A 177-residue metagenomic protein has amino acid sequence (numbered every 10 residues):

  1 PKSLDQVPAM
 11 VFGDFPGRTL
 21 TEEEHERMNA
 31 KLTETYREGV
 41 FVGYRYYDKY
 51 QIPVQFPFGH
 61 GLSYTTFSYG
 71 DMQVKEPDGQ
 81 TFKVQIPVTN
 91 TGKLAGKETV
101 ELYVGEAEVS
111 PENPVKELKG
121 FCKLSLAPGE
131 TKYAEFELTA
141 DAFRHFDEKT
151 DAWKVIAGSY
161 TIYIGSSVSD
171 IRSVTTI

Functional and structural regions predicted by a protein language model:
P1-K97, Y103, P128, I156-G165 (+1 more regions): Secreted, periplasmic, or luminal enzymes acting at the cell surface/secretory milieu
D14-T19, F121-L124, F136-L138, S169-T176: Low-complexity, flexible helical/coil segments
V54, G96-E98, S110-E112, R144-F146 (+1 more regions): Short acidic, gly/pro-rich beta-turn/loop elements at beta-sheet edges and active-site/ligand-binding grooves
K93-S110, K116-L118: Short acidic, flexible loop segments centered on an aromatic residue
S110-E148: Intrinsically disordered, low-complexity Pro/Gly/Ser/Thr-rich segments with frequent PxxP/GP/PP motifs and embedded
T139-I177: Terminal connector regions
